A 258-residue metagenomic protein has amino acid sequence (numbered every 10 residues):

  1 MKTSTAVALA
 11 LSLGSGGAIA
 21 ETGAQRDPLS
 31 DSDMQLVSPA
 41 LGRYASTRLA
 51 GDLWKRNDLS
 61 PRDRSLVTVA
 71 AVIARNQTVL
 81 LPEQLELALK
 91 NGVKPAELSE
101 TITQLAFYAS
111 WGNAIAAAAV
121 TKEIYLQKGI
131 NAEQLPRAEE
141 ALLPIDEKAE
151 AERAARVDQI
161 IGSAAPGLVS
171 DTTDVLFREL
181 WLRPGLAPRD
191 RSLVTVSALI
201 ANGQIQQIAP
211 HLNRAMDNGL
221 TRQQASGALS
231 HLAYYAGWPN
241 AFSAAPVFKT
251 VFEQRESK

Functional and structural regions predicted by a protein language model:
M1-A6: Bacterial N-terminal signal peptides that target proteins for export
V7-L13: Hydrophobic helical h-region of N-terminal Sec-dependent signal peptides in bacterial secretory/periplasmic proteins
S15-G17: N-terminal signal peptide c-region/cleavage motif recognized by signal peptidases
A20-R62, R75, P82-E83, K90 (+4 more regions): Acidic, glycine/proline-rich low-complexity segments that act as flexible tails and inter-domain linkers
L59, L81, L98, I102-L105 (+5 more regions): Fold-core signature of tandem repeat domains
R64-V72, L81, L98-I102, R191-L199 (+1 more regions): Short, structured motif recognition centered on aromatic/hydrophobic residues
Q84-A117: Hydrophobic/aromatic-rich structural module bridging two neighboring secondary-structure elements via a short loop
L105-A109, L135, L232-P239: C-terminal binding/interaction regions
